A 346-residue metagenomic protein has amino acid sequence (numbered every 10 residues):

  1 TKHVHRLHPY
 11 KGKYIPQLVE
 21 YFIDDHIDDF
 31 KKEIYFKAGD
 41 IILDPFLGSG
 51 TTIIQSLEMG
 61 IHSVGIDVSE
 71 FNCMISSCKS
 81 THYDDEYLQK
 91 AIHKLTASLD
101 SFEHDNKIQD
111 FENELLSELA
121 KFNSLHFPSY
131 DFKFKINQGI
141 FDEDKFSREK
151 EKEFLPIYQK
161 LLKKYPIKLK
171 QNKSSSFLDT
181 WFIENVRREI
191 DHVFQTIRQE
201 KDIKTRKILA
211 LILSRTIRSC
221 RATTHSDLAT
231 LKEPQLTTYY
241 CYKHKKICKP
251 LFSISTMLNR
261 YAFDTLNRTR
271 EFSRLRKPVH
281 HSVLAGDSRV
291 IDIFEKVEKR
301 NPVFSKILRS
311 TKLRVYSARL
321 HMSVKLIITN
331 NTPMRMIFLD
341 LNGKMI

Functional and structural regions predicted by a protein language model:
T1-F36, M59, V64-I346: Nucleic-acid modification enzymes, centered on SAM-dependent nucleic-acid methyltransferases
A38-G48: Conserved class I S-adenosyl-L-methionine
D44-P45, Q55-L57: Short, charge-rich binding segments
G50-I54: Glycine-rich SAM-binding Motif I of class I
